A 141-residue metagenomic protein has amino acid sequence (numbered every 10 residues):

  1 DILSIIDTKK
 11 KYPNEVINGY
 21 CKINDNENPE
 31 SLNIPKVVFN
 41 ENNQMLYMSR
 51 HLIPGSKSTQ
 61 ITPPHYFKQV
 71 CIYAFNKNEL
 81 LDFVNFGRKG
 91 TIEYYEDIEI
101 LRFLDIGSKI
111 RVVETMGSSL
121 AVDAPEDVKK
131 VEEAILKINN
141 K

Functional and structural regions predicted by a protein language model:
D1-F86: Conserved core of the sugar-phosphate nucleotidyltransferase
T62-K141: Conserved alpha/beta core of the MobA/IspD/sugar-nucleotide pyrophosphorylase nucleotidyltransferase superfamily
